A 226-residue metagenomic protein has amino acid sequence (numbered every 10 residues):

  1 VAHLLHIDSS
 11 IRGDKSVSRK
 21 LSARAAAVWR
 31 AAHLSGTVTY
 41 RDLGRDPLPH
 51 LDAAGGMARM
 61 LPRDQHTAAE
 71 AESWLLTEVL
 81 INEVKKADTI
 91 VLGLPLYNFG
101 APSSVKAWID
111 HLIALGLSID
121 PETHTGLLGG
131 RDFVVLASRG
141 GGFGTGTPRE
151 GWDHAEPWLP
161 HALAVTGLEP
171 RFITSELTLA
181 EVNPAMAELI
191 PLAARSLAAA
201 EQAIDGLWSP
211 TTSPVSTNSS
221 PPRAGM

Functional and structural regions predicted by a protein language model:
V1-L94, F99-A114, Q202-M226: N-terminal beta1-alpha1-beta2 submodule of the flavodoxin-like/Rossmannoid cofactor-binding fold
H3, T37, R131-D132, E169-P170: Residues at the starts of beta-strands that form the adenosine-phosphate
H6, L92, F133-A137, F172: Structural beta-sheet core signal
S10-R12, G140-F143, T178-A180: A short, flexible beta-alpha/helix-coil linker loop
L43, S138, S175-L177: Active-site donor-binding loop signature of nucleotide-sugar glycosyltransferases
P49-G55, T147-P148, N183-M186: Short aromatic-enriched loop/helix-cap "lid" or pocket-rim segments at secondary-structure transitions that line
D120-G167: Short, glycine-/small-residue-rich phosphate/pyrophosphate-handling segment
R149-M226: Glycine-rich phosphate/pyrophosphate-binding loop and the adjoining helix
